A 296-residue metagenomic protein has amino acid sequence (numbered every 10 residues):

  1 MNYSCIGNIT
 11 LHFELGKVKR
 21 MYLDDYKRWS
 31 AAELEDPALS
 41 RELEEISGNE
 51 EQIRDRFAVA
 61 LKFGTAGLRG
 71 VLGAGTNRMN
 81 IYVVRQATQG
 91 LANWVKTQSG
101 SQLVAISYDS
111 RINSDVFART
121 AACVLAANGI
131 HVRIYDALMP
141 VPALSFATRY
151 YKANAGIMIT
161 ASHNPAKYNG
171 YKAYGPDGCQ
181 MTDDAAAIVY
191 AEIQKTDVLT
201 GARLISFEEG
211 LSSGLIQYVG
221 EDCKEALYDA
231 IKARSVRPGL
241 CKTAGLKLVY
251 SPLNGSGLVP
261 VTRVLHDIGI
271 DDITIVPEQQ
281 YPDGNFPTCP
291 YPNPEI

Functional and structural regions predicted by a protein language model:
N8-R20: Short, Lys/Arg-enriched N-terminal segments with co-localized hydrophobic residues within the first ~10-30 amino acids
Y26-A121, N128, G210-L211, I216-A244 (+2 more regions): An N-terminal, well-structured beta->alpha segment
Q52-F57, L61, N169-I296: Gly/Ser/Thr-enriched, mixed-charge loops and adjacent short helices that form phosphate/oxyanion-binding elements
L68-G70, G75-N77, R111, M139 (+5 more regions): Short, glycine-/Ser/Thr-/acidic-enriched flexible segments
A105-Y168, V264-I296: N-terminal small/polar loop signature for handling phosphorylated ligands or for N-terminal nucleophile
